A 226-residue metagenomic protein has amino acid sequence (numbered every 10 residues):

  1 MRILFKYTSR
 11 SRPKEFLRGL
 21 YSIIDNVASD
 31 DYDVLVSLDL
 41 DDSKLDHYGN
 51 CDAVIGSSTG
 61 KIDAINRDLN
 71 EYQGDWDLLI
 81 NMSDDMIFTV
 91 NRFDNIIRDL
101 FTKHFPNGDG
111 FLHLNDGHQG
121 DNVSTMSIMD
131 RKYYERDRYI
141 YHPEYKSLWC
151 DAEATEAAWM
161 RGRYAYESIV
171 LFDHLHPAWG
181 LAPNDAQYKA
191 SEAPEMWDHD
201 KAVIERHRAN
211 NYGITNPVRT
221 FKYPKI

Functional and structural regions predicted by a protein language model:
R18-D31: Short, acidic, metal-binding catalytic loop of nucleotide-sugar glycosyltransferases
D30-D41, V54-S57: Short beta-strand/loop segment that forms part of the nucleotide-sugar
G56-I65, K146-L148: A short, glycine-/small-residue-rich helix N-cap motif at loop->alpha-helix starts within glycosyltransferase
N66-L78: Active-site nucleotide-sugar/metal-binding loop of Leloir-type enzymes
W76-I87: Short beta-strand-to-loop acidic/aromatic patch adjacent to the donor-nucleotide binding site
N91-F111: Conserved donor-nucleotide/metal-binding helix-loop-beta segment in metal-dependent transferases, i.e., the alpha-helix
G108-T125: Short beta-strand-to-loop element that shapes/binds the nucleotide-sugar donor at the catalytic cleft/hinge
L148, A152-I226: C-terminal catalytic/acceptor-binding lobe
